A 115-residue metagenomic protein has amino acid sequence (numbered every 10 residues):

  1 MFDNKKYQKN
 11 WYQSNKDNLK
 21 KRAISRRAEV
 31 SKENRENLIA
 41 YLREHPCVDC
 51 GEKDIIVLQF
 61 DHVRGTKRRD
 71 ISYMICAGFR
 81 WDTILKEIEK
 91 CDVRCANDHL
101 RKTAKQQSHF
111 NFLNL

Functional and structural regions predicted by a protein language model:
M1-L115: Contiguous alpha-helical segments
